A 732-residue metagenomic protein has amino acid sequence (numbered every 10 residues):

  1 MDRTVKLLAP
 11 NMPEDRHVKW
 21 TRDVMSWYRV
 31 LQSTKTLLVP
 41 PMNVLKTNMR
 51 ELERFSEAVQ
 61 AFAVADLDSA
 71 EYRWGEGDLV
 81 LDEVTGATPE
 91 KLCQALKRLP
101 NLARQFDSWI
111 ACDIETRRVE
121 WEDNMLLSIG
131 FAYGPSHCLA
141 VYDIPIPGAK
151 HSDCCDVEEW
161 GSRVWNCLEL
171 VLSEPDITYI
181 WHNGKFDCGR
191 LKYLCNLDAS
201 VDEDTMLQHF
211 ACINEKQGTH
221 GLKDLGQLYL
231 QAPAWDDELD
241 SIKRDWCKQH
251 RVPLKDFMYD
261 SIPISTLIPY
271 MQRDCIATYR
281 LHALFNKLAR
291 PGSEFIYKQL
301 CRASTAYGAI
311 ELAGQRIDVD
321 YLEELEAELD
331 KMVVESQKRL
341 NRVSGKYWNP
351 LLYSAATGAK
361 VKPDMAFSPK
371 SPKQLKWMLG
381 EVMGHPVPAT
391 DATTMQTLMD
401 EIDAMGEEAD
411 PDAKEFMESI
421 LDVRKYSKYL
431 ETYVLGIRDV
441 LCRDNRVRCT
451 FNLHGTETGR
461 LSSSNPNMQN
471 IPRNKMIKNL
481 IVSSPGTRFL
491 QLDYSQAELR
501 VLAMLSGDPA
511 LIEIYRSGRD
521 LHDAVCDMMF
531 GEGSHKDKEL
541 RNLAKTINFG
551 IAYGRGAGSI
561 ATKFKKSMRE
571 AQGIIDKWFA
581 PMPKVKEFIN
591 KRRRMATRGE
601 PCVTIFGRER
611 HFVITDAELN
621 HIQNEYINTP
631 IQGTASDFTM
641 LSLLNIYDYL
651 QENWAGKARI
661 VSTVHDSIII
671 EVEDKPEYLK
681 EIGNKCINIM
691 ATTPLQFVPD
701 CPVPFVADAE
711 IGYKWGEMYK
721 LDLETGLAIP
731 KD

Functional and structural regions predicted by a protein language model:
M1, L67-Y72, L727-D732: Extended, charge-rich low-complexity interaction segments
M1-P10, E14: Proline-aspartate-enriched helix->loop->beta-strand connector
D2-V5, M42-K46, E677: Short Gly/Pro-enriched loop/turn and capping motifs at secondary-structure junctions
M12-V80: C-terminal capping/extension of enzyme domains
V44-K46, V119, A497-L499: Short, acidic Gly/Pro/Ser/Thr-rich loop/turn segments
N48, R54-I114, R118, E122 (+1 more regions): N-terminal accessory regions of nucleic-acid-interacting proteins
L102-I114, D123-D732: Conserved catalytic core of nucleotide polymerization and phosphodiester-bond processing enzymes
